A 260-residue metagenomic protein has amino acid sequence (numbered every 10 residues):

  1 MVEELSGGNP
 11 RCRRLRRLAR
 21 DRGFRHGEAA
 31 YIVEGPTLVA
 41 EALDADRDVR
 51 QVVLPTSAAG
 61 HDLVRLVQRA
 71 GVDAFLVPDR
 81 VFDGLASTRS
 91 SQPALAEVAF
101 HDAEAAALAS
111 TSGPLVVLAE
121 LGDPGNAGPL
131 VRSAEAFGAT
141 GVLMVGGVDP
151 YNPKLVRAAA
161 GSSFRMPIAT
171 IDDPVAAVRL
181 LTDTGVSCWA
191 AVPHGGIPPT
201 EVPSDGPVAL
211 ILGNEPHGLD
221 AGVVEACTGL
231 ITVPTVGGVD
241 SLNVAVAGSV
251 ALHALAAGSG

Functional and structural regions predicted by a protein language model:
M1-R65, G147-D149: Boundary-proximal intrinsically disordered activation/regulatory segments immediately upstream of a helical core
E3-G7, D73-P78, P167-A176: Short acidic-hydrophobic, aromatic-tinged amphipathic segments that line or gate anion-handling sites
D44, H101-A103, A107-G195: RNA substrate-binding interface of SAM-dependent RNA methyltransferases
G60-G71, G222-V223: Short, aromatic/basic amphipathic alpha-helical patches
V67-E97: Glycine/small-residue-rich loop that forms an oxyanion/phosphate-binding "nest" at active or ligand-binding sites
A96, S133-F137, G147-P150, L155-S163 (+1 more regions): Structured adenosyl-cofactor binding patch, chiefly the S-adenosyl-L-methionine
W189-V239: Active-site/ligand-binding-proximal alpha/beta "capping" segment
